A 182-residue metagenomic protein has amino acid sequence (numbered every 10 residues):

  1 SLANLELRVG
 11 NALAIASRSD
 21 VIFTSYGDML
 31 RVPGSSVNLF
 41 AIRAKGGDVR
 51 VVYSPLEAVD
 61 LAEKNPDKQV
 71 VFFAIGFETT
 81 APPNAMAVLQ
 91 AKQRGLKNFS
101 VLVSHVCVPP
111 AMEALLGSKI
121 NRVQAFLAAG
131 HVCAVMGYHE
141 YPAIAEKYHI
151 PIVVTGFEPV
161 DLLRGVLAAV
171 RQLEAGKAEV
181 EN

Functional and structural regions predicted by a protein language model:
S1-A3, D28-V32, F73-P83, C107-V108 (+2 more regions): Gly/Ser/Thr-rich loops at beta-strand to alpha-helix junctions that form or flank small-molecule/cofactor-binding
S1-D67, A81, V88-R94, L102 (+3 more regions): Metallocofactor- and cofactor-centric catalytic cores in central/energy metabolism, strongly enriched
T24, V71-F73, L102, L127-A129: Structural motif
V52-Y53, F99-V106, V153-F157: A generic structural motif
P82-M86, E113-L115, G137-E140, R164-V166: A short secondary-structure junction signal
R94-K97, G176: Secondary-structure transition/capping motifs at alpha-helix termini and the adjoining loop/turn into the next element
I120-E181: A conserved active-site cap/scaffold subdomain adjacent to cofactor or substrate pockets
